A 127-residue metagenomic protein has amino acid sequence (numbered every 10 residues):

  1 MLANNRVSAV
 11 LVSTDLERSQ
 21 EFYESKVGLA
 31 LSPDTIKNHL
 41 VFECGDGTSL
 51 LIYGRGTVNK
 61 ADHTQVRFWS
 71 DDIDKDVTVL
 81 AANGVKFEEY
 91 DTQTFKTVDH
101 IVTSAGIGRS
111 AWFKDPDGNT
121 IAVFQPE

Functional and structural regions predicted by a protein language model:
M1-Q20, T64-V66, F124-E127: N-terminal beta-strand motif that seeds the catalytic metal site of vicinal oxygen chelate
L2, F68, T78-E127: Vicinal oxygen chelate
N4-N5, D34, A61, A105-G106: A generic fold-level signal
V10, N38-H39, S110: A short, glycine- and basic residue-enriched loop/turn that sits immediately adjacent to a domain's principal
D15, D72, D115-D117: Acidic active-site catalytic centers that drive phospho-/nucleotidyl reactions and related ester hydrolyses
E17-A30: Amphipathic alpha-helical segments
R18, I73-V77: Short, conserved charged micro-motifs
A30-T64, F68-S70, E88-E89, T120-Q125: Conserved short beta-strand elements that form part of the metal-binding/catalytic scaffold of enzyme active sites
